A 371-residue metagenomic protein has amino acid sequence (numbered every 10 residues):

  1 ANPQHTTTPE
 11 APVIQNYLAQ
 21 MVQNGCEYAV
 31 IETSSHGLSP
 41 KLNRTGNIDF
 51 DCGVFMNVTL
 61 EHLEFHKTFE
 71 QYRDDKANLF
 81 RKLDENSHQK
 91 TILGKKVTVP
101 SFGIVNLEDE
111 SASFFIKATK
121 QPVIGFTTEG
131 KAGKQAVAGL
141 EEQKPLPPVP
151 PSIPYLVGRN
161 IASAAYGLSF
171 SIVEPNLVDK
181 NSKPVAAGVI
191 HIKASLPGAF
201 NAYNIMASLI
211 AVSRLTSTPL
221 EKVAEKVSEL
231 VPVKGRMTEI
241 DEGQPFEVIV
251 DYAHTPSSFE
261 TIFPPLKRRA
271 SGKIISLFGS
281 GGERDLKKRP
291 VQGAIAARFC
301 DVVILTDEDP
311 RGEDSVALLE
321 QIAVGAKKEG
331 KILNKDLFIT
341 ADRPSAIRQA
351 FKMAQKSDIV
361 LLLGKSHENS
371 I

Functional and structural regions predicted by a protein language model:
A1-E10: P-loop NTPase switch/communication element
N2, S39, L60-H66, R284 (+2 more regions): A short acidic, helix-capping loop that chelates divalent metal ions and anchors anionic groups
Q23-C26, D49-V248, S271, G330-K331 (+1 more regions): Acidic, Mg2+-coordinating active-site environments of NTP-dependent enzymes
C26-H36, V248-H254: Switch II (G3) loop of P-loop NTPases
I31, G53, V105, G125 (+3 more regions): Structural beta-sheet core signal
L38-G46: Conserved helix/coil segment N-terminal to the catalytic DExD/H
Q135, A207-I371: ATP-dependent carboxylate-amine ligase
